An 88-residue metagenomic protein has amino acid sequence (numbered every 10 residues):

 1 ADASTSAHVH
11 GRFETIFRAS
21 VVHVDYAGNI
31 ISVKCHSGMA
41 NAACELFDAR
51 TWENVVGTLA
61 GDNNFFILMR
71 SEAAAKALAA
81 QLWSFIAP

Functional and structural regions predicted by a protein language model:
A1-D2: Minor-groove-contacting beta-hairpin "wing" of winged helix-turn-helix DNA-binding domains
S6-A79, W83-F85: Non-DNA-binding regulatory cores of transcription-related proteins, predominantly C-terminal effector-binding
